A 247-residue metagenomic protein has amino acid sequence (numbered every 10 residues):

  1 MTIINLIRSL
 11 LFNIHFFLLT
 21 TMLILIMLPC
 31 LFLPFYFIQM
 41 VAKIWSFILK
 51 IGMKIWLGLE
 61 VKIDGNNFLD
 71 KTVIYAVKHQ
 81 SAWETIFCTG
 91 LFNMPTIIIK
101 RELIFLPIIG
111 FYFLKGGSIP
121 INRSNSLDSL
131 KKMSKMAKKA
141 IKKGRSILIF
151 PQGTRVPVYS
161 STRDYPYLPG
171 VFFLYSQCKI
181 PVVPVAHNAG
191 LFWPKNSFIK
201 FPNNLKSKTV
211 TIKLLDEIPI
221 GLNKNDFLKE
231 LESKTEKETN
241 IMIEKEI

Functional and structural regions predicted by a protein language model:
M1-V73: Membrane-anchoring hydrophobic helices of lipid-metabolizing enzymes
T20, I24-M40, W56, K71-S126: Catalytic core of membrane glycerolipid acyltransferases/transacylases, capturing the structured, soluble-facing
I55-K62, L130-K131, P194-S197: Short gly/ser/thr-rich secondary-structure transition/capping motifs
I63, I119-N122, I220: Short acidic-hydrophobic, aromatic-tinged amphipathic segments that line or gate anion-handling sites
I108-G110, R145-L148, Y159-D226: A cross-family acyltransferase "interaction/gating" segment
S118-I141: A membrane-cytosol interface segment of integral membrane proteins
P151: Short acidic, glycine-rich surface-loop motifs adjacent to enzyme active sites
R155: Short active-site segment of divalent metal-dependent hydrolases/proteases that encodes the spacing between
